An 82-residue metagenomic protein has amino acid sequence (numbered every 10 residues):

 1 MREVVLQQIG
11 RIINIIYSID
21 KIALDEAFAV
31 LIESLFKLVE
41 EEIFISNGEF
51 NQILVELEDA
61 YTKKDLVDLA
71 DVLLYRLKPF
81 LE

Functional and structural regions predicted by a protein language model:
M1-E82: C-terminal-biased regions
